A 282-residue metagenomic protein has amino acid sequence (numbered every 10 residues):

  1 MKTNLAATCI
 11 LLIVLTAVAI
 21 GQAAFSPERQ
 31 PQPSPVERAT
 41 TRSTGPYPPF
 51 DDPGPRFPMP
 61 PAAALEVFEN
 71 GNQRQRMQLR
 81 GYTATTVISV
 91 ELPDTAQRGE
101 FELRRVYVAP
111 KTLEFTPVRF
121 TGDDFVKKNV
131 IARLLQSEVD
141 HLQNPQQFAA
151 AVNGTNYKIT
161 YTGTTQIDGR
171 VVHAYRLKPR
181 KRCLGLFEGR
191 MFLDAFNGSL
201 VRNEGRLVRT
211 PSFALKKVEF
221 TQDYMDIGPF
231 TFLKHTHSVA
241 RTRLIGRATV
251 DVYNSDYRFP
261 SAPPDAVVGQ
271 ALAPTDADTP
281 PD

Functional and structural regions predicted by a protein language model:
M1-L5: Positively charged n-region of N-terminal signal peptides that target proteins for export
T8-A17: Bacterial N-terminal signal peptides
A19-F25: Boundary at the C-terminal end of the N-terminal hydrophobic targeting segment
F25-E188, A195-S199, R209-V218, D226-F230 (+1 more regions): Structured extracytoplasmic
G189-R190, G205: "Short basic amphipathic alpha-helical interaction patches in structured regions
N203, K234-S238: Beta-strand-dense domains in secreted/periplasmic systems and polymorphic toxin scaffolds
